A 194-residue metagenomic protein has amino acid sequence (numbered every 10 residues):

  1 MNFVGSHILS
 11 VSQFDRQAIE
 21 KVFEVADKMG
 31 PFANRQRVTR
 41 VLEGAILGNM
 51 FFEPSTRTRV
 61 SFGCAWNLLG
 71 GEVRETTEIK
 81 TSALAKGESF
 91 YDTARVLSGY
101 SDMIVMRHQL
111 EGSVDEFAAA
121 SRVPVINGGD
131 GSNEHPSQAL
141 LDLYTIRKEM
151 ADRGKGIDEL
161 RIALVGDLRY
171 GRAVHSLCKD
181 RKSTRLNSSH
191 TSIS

Functional and structural regions predicted by a protein language model:
M1-V60: Positively charged, low-complexity intrinsically disordered leader regions
F14, V25-F32, L69, Y100 (+3 more regions): Change "in soluble alpha/beta enzymes" to "in soluble alpha/beta proteins
V41-R147: Phosphate/diphosphate ligand-binding glycine-rich loop within oxidoreductases
E43, L47, I146-A173: Glycine-rich NAD(P)-binding loop of Rossmann-like domains
S55-R57, G171, I193: Short, acidic Gly/Pro/Ser/Thr-rich loop/turn segments
N127, L164-G166, S188: Short, structured patches in soluble enzyme cores that scaffold and shape functional sites
Y170-K179, S183: Short acidic/Ser/Thr-enriched loop-to-helix initiation segments
K182, L186-S194: Single conserved hydrophobic/aromatic residue that forms the stacking wall/gate of nucleotide- or nucleobase-binding
